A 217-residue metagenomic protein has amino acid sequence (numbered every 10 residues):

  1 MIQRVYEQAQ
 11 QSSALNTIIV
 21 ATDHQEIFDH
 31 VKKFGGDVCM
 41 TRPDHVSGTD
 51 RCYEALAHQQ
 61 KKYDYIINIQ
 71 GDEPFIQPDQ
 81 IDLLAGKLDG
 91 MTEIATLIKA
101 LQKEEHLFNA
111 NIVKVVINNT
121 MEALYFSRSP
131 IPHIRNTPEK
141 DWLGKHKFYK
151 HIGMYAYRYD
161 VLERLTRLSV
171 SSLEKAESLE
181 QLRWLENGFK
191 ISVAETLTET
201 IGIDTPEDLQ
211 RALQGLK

Functional and structural regions predicted by a protein language model:
M1-A21: N-terminal glycine-rich phosphate-binding loop and ensuing alpha1 helix
L15, K61-Y63, G90-E93, F189: Short, high-confidence coil segments that cap the C-terminus of an alpha-helix and link into the following beta-strand
I18-V20, I66, I94-A95, A123 (+1 more regions): Hydrophobic/aromatic residues located in beta-strands of well-ordered beta-sheets within soluble catalytic
I19, Q25-I69, E73-L83: Short phosphate-binding loop-to-helix
T22-D23, I76, Y157, D204: A conserved hydrophobic position in a structured secondary element of the catalytic/binding core that shapes
K61, W142-K217: Conserved alpha/beta core of the MobA/IspD/sugar-nucleotide pyrophosphorylase nucleotidyltransferase superfamily
Q77-L168: Conserved core of the sugar-phosphate nucleotidyltransferase
